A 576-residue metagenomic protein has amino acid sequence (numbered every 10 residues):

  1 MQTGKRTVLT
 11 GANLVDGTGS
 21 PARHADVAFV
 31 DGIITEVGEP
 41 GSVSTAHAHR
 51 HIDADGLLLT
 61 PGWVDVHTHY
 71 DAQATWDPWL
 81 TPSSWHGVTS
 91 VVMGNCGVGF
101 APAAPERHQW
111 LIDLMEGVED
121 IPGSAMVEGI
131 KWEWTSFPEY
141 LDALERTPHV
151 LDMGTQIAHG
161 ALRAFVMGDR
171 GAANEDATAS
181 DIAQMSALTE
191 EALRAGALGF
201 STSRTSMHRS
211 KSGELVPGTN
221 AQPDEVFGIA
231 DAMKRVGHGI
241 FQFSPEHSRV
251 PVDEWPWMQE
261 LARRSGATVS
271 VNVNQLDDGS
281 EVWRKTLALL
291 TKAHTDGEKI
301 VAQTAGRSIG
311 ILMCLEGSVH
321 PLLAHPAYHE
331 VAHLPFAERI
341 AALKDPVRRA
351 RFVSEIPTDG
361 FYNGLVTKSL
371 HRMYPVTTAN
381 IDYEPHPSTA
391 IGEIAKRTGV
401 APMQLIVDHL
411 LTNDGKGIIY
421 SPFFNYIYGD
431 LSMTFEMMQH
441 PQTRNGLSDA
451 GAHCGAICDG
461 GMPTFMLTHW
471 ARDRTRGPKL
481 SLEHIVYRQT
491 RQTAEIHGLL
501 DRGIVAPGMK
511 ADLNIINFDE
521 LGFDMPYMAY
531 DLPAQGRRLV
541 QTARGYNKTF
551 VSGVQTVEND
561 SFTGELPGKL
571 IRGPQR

Functional and structural regions predicted by a protein language model:
Q2-T7, L14-G62: Histidine-rich, glycine-flanked metal-binding segment
A12, G32, G56, H67 (+11 more regions): Divalent metal-coordination and catalytic microenvironments
V15-D26, I418-Y428, T434, S481-H484 (+1 more regions): Acidic, glycine-enriched loop/beta-strand segments at the rims of small-molecule binding/catalytic pockets
L58-P82: Di-metal (Zn2+ and/or Mg2+/Mn2+) metal-binding site signature of metallo-dependent hydrolases with the MBL/beta-CASP
W76-G199: Divalent-metal coordination cores built from histidine and acidic residues
Y140-L144, V150, Q156-V166, A173-D181 (+2 more regions): Active-site neighborhoods of metal-dependent hydrolases
Q404-L410, S481-T490, V505: Short, well-structured alpha-helical segments that form the helix of a local strand-helix-strand
S432, E436-T443, M462, I515-P567: C-terminal cap of metal-dependent C-N hydrolases
